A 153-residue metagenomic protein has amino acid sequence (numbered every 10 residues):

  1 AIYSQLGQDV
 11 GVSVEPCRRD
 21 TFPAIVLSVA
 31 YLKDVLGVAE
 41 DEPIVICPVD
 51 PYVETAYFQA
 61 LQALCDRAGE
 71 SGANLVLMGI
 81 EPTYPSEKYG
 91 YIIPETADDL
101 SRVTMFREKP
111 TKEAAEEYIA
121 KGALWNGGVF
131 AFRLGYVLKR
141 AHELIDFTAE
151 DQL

Functional and structural regions predicted by a protein language model:
A1-I46, Y52-Q59: Conserved N-terminal catalytic core of the sugar/cofactor nucleotidyltransferase
Q8-D9, E40-E42, E70-L75, E87-K88 (+2 more regions): Short coil/turn connectors at secondary-structure junctions
R18-P23, T83-S86, K112-E113: A short acidic, often aromatic-flanked loop/helix-cap motif at beta-alpha or helix-coil junctions that lines enzyme
E40, A56-Q59, E87-Y91, H142-E143: Short acidic, glycine/serine/threonine-rich loops at helix termini
V45-P48, L77-E81, R107, A131: Short beta-strand segments
Y52-E87: Conserved donor-nucleotide/metal-binding helix-loop-beta segment in metal-dependent transferases, i.e., the alpha-helix
Y91-L153: Catalytic core of tubulin tyrosine ligase-like
